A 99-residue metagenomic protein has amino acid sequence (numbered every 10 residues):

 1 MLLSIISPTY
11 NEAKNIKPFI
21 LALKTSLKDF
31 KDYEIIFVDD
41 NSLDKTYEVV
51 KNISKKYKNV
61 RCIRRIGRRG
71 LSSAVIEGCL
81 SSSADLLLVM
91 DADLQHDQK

Functional and structural regions predicted by a protein language model:
M1-K99: Structured catalytic core of nucleotide-sugar glycosyltransferases
